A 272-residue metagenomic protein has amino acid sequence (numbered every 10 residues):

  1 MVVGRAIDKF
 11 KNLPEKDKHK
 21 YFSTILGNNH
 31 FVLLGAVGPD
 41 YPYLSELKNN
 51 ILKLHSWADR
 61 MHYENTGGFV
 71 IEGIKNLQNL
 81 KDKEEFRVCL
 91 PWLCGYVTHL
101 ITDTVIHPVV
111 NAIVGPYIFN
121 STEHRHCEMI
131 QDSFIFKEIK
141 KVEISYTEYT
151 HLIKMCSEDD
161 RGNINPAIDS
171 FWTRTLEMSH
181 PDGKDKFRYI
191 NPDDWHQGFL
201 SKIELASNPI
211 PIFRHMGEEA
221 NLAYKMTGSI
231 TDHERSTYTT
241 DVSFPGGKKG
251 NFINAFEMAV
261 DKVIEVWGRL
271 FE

Functional and structural regions predicted by a protein language model:
M1-G95, L100-E272: N-terminal leader/auxiliary helical segments
